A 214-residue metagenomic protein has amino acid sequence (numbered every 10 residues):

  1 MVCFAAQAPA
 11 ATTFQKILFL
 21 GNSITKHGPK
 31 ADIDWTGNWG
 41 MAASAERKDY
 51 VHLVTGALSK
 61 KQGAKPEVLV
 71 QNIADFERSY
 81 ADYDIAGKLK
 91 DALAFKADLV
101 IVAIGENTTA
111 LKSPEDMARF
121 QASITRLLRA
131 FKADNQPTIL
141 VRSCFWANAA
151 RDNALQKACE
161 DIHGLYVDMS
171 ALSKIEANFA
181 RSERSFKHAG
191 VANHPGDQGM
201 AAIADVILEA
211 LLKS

Functional and structural regions predicted by a protein language model:
C3-T12: Bacterial Sec-dependent signal peptides at the C-terminal "C-region" and cleavage site
T13-L18, K26-P114: Conserved SGNH/GDSL esterase-like catalytic core that processes O-acyl groups on lipids and polysaccharides
G37-A45, S113-M117, V141-F145, A189-H194: Second-shell loop/turn segments in exported
H52, G56, K90, A122-R129 (+5 more regions): Solvent-exposed, polar/charged alpha-helical surfaces in well-ordered, non-transmembrane soluble domains, broadly
L53-L69, L127-T138, A158-H163, A210: A structural motif corresponding to the C-terminal end of an alpha-helix and its immediate exit/capping segment
D84-A86, D116-T125: Charged helix-capping and loop-helix junction motifs
I101-T108, L127-K157, D161: Active-site segments of SGNH/GDSL-like serine hydrolases that catalyze O-acetyl group transfer/hydrolysis on lipids
C144-S214: Catalytic His-Asp segment of secreted/periplasmic serine-dependent ester chemistry enzymes
